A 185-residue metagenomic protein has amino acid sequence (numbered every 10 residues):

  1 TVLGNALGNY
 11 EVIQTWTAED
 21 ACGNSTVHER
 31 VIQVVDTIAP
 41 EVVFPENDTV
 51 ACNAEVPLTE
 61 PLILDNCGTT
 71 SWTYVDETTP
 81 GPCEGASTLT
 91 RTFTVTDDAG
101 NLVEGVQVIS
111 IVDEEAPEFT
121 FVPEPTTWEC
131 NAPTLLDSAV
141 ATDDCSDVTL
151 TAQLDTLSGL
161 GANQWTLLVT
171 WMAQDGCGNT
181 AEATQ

Functional and structural regions predicted by a protein language model:
T1-Q185: Proline-threonine-serine-rich low-complexity tracts
